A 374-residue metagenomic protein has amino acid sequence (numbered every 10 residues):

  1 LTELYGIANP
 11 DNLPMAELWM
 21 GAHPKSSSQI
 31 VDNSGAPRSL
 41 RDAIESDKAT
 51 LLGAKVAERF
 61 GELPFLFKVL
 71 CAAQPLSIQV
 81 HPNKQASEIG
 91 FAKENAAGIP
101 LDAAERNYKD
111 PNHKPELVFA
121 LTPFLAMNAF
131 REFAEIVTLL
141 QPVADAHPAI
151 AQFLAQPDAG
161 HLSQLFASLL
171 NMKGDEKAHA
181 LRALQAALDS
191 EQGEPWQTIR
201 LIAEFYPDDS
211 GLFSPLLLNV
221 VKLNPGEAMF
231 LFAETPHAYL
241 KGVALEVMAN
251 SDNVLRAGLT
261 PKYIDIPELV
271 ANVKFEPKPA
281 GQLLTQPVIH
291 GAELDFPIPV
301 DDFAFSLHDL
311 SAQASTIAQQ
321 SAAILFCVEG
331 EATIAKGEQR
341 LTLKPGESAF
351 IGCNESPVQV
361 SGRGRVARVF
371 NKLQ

Functional and structural regions predicted by a protein language model:
L1-E191, P261-G281, F305: Transition-metal
M20-A22, V69-A73, V80, P115-P123 (+5 more regions): Short, conserved beta-strand element in jelly-roll/cupin
Q74, E331-Q374: Generic C-terminus detector
L76, L117-P123, G242-P261, F303 (+1 more regions): A short hydrophobic beta-strand segment most commonly corresponding to one strand of the jelly-roll/cupin
Q85, A228, A314-S315, G330-A335 (+1 more regions): Short beta-strand segments in beta-sandwich/barrel cores
L218-F230, T235-Y239, L245, G337-E355: Short acidic-glycine-tyrosine-enriched beta hairpin
V243-D295: C-terminal, non-catalytic macromolecule-binding modules
I289-A292, D301-Q319: Conserved short histidine dyad/triad with adjacent acidic residue
